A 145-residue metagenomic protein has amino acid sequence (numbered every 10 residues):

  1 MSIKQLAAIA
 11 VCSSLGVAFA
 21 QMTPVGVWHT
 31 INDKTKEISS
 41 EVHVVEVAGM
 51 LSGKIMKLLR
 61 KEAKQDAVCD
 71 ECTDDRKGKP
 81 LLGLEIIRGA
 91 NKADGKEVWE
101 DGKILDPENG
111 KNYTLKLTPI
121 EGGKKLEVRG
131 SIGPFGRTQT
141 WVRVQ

Functional and structural regions predicted by a protein language model:
M1-A10: Bacterial N-terminal signal peptides that target proteins for export
L15-Q21: Sec/Tat signal peptide C-region and signal peptidase I cleavage site
Q21-V27, G95-G102, K124-E127: Short, hydrophobic/aromatic-rich segments at coil-to-beta transitions
I31-L115: Central antiparallel beta-sheet cores of small beta-barrel/beta-sandwich binding domains
V47, I120-G122: Structural motif
K54, E127-R129: Beta-strand residues in well-ordered beta-sheet regions across diverse protein folds
G123, I132-Q145: Edge beta-strand at a domain terminus
